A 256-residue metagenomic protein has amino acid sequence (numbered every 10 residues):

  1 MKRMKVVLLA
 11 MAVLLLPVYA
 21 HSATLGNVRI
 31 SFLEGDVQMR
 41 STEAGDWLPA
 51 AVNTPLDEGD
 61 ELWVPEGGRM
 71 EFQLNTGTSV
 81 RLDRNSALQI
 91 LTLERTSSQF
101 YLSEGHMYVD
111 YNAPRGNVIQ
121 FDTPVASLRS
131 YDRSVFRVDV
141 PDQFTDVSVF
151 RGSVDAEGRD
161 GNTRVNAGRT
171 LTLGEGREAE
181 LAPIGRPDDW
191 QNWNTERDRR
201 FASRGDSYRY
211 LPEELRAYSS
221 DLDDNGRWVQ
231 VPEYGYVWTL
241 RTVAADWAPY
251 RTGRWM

Functional and structural regions predicted by a protein language model:
M1-L8: Bacterial N-terminal signal peptides that target proteins for export
L8-P17: Bacterial N-terminal signal peptides
L16-H21, L215: A short, compositionally biased domain-edge/stem linker segment
P17, P49, P55, P114 (+7 more regions): Proline-rich intrinsically disordered, low-complexity coils
A20-A156, D160-L171, R197, R204-Y208: Flexible, surface-exposed loop/linker segments and immediately adjacent secondary-structure boundaries
R159, T172-M256: Low-complexity segments
